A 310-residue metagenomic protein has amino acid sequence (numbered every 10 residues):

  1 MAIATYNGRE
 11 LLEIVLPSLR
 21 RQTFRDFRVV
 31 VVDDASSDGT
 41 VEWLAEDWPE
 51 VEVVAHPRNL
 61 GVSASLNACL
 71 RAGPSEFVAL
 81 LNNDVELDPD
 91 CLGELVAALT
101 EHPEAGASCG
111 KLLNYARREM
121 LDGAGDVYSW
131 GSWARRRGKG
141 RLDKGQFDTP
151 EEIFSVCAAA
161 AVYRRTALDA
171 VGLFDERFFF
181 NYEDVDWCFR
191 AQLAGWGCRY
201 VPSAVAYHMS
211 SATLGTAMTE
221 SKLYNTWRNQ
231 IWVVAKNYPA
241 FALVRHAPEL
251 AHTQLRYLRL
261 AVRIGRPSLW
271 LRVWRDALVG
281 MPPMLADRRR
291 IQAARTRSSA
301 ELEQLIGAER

Functional and structural regions predicted by a protein language model:
E13, D38-E46, D90: Acidic helix N-cap motif at the loop->helix transition within catalytic regions of sugar-transfer enzymes
P17-D26: Short, acidic, metal-binding catalytic loop of nucleotide-sugar glycosyltransferases
A55-G73, N83-V85, E94: Glycine-rich, basic loop-to-helix element that forms the pyrophosphate-binding segment of sugar-nucleotide handling
V78: Short aromatic/hydrophobic "clamp" motif used to bind/position activated sugar donors
E86-D122, D126-S129: Conserved donor NDP-sugar-binding/catalytic core segment of glycosyltransferases
L121, W130-A134, R141-T166, V185-W187 (+2 more regions): A recurrent flexible, glycine/aromatic-enriched loop bordering the glycosyltransferase active site that acts as
F154-V205, M209: A short, conserved alpha-helix in the catalytic core of glycosyltransferases
A194, C198-A286, A300: Active-site-adjacent helix/loop segment of glycosyltransferases that harbors family-specific signature motifs
